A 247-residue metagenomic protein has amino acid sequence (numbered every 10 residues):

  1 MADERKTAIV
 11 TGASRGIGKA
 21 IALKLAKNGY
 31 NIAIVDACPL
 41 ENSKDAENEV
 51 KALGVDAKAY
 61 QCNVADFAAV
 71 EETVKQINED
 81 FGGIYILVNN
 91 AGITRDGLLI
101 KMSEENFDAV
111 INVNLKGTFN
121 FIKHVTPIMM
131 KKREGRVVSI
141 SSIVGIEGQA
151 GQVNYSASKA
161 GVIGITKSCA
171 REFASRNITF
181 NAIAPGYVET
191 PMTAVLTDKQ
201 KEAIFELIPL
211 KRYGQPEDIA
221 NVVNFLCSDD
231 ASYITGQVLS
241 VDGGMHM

Functional and structural regions predicted by a protein language model:
S14-G16: Conserved glycine-rich cofactor-binding loop
L98-L99, S103-I111, I204: Substrate-binding pocket helix/loop in short-chain dehydrogenase/reductase
I122, S158, T166: Active-site helix of classical SDR
P127, R171-S175, S232: Alpha-helical segment proximal to the catalytic Tyr-Lys
S142: Residue(s) in the substrate-gating loop at a strand-loop-helix junction that position the organic substrate next
E147-A150, L207, N224, T235-M247: Short C-terminal tail/terminal secondary-structure segment of NAD(P)H-dependent dehydrogenase/reductase domains
A174, T179, Q215, I234-G236: Short, small/polar-rich loop/turn modules that mediate ligand/substrate recognition or access, typified
